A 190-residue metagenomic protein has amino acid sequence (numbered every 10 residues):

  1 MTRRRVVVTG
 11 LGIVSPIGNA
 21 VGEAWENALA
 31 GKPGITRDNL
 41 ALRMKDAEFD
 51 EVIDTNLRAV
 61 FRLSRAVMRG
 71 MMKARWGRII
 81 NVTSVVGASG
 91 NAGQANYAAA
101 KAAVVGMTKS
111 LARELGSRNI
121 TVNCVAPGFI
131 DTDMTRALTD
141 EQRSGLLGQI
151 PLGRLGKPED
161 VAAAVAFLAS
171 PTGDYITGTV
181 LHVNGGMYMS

Functional and structural regions predicted by a protein language model:
M1-T36, R43, A47: Conserved "HGTGT" condensation-loop signature of ketosynthase/thiolase-family condensing enzymes that catalyze
L40-A41, K45-I53, L146: Substrate-binding pocket helix/loop in short-chain dehydrogenase/reductase
S64, A100, T108: Active-site helix of classical SDR
R69, R113-S117, D174: Alpha-helical segment proximal to the catalytic Tyr-Lys
S84: Residue(s) in the substrate-gating loop at a strand-loop-helix junction that position the organic substrate next
G116, T121, I176-G178, N184: Short, small/polar-rich loop/turn modules that mediate ligand/substrate recognition or access, typified
I150-V161, T172: A conserved structural motif in NAD(P)-dependent oxidoreductases
